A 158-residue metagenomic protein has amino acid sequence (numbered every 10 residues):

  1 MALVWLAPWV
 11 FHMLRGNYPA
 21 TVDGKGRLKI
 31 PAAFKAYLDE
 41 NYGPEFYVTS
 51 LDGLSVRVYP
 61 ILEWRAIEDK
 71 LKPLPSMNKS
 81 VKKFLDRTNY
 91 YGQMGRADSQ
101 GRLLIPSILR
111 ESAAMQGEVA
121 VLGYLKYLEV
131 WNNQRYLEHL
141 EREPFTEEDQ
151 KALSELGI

Functional and structural regions predicted by a protein language model:
M1-P19, G24, A33-Q100, I108-I158: Flexible "stalk/tail and boundary" regions
